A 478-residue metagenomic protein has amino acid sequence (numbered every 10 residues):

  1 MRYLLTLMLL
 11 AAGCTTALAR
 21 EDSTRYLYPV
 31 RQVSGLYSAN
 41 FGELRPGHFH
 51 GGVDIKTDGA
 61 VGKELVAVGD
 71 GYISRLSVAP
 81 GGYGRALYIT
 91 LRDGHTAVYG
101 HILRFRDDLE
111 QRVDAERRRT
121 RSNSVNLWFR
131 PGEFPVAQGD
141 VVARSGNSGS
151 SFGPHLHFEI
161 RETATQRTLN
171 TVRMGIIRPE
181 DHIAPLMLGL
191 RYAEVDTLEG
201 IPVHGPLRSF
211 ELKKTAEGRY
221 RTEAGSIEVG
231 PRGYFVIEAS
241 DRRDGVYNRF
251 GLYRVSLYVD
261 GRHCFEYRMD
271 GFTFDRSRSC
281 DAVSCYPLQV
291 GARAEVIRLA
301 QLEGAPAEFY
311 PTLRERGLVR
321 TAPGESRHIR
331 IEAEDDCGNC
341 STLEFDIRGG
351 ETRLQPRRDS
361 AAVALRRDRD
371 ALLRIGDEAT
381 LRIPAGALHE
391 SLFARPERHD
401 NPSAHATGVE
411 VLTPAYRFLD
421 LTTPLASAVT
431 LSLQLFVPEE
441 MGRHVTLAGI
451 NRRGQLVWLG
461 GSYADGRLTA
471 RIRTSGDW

Functional and structural regions predicted by a protein language model:
Y3-A12: Sec-dependent N-terminal signal peptides
A17-T96, L103-D108, S122-G132, A137-Q138 (+2 more regions): Surface-exposed, glycine-biased beta-strand/turn segments
Y88, R254-Y258, T446-A448: Beta-strand signatures of extracellular beta-sandwich domains
A137, E180, A193-L198, G205-E351 (+2 more regions): Long, low-complexity serine/threonine/glycine- and acidic-rich segments characteristic of extracellular
A184-E211, P356-S391: Compositionally biased low-complexity segments at domain edges in trafficked proteins and select soluble regulators
V229, G245-G251, H389, T422-A426 (+1 more regions): A short beta-turn/strand-edge loop motif at beta-sheet boundaries
V236-R242, P384, S432-F436: Short edge beta-strand/loop segments characteristic of extracellular beta-sandwich folds
R357-S360, L365-D368, D400-T446, I450-N451: Proteolytic processing hotspots in large secreted/extracellular or virion-associated proteins and select intracellular
